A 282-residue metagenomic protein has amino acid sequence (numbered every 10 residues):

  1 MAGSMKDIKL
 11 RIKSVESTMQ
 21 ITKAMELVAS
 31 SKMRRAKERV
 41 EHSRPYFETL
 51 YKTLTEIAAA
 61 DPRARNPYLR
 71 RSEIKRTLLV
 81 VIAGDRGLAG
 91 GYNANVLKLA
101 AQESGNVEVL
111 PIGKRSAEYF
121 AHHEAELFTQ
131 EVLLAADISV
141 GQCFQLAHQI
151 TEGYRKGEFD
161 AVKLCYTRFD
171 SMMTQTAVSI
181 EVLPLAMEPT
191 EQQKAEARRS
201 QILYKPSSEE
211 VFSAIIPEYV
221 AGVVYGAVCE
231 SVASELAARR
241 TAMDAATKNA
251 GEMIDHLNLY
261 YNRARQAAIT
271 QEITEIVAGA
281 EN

Functional and structural regions predicted by a protein language model:
M1-N282: C-terminal beta-strand-loop-alpha-helix "lid" module of Rossmann-like NAD(P)-dependent dehydrogenases
